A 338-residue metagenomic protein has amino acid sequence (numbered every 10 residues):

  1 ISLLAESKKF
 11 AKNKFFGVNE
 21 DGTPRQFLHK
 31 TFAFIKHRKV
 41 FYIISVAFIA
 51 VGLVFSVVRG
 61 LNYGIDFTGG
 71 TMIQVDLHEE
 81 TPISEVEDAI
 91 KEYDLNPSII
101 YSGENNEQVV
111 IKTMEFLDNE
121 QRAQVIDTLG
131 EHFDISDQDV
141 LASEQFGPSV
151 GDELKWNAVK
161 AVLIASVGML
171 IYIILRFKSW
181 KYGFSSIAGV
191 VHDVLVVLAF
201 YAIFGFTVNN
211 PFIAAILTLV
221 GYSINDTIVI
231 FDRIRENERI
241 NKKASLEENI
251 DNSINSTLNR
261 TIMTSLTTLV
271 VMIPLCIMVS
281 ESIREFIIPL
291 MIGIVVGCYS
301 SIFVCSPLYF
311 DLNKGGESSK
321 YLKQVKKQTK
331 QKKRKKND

Functional and structural regions predicted by a protein language model:
I1-D338: A structural signal for conserved, well-ordered secondary-structure elements that form binding/interaction cores
